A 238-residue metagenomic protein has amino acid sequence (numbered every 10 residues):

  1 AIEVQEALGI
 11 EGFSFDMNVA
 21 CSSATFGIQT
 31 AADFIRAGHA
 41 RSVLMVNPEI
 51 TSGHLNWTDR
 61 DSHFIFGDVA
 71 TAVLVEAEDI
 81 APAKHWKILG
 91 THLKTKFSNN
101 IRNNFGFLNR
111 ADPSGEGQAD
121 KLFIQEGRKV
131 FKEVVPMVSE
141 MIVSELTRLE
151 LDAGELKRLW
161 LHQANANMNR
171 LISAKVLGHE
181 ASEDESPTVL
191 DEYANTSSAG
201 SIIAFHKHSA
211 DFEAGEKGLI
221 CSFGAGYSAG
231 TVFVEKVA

Functional and structural regions predicted by a protein language model:
E6, E11-F13, V19-R36, V135 (+2 more regions): Claisen-condensing/thiolase-fold acyl-transfer catalytic domains that form or cleave C-C bonds in fatty acid
N18, V43-E49, V75, I220-G224: Short beta-strand segments
I28-Q29, H54-R60, N100, A229-F233: Short acidic, glycine/serine/threonine-rich loops at helix termini
R36-A70: Flexible, glycine-rich active-site loops centered on histidine and acidic residues that chelate a metal or position
N47-P48, G53, K96-N103, A166: Acyl-CoA/ACP chain-elongation machinery
D59-K132, P136, E140, F223 (+1 more regions): Condensing-enzyme catalytic core mediating Claisen C-C bond formation in acyl metabolism
